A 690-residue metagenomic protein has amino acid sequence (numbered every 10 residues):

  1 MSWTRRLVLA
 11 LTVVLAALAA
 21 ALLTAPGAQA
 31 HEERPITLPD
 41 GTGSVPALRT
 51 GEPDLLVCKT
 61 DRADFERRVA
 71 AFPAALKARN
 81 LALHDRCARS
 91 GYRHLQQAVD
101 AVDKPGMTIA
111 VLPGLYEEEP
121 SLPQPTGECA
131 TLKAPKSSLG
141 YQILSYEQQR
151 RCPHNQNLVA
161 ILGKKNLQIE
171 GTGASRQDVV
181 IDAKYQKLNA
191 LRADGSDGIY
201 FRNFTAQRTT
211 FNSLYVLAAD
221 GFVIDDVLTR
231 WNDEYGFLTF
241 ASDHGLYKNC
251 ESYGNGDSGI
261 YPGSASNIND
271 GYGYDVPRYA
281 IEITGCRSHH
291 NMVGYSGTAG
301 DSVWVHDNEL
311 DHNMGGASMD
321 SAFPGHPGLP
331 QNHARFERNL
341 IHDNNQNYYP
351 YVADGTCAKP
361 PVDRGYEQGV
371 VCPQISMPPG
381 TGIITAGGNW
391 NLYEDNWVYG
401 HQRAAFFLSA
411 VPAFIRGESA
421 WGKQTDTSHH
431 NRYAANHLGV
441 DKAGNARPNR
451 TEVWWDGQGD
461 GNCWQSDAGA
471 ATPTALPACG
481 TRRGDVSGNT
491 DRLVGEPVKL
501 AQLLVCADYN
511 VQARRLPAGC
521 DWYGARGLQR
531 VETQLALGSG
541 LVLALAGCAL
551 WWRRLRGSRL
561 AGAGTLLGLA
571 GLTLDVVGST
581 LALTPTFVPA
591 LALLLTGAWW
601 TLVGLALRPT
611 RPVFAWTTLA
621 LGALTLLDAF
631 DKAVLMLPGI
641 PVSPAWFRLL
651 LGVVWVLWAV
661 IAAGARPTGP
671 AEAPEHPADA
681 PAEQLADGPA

Functional and structural regions predicted by a protein language model:
S2-A30: Secretory targeting and sorting signals
H31, P53-D54, A63, D85-S90 (+3 more regions): Right-handed parallel beta-helix/beta-spiral solenoid domain characteristic of secreted/periplasmic
H31-G51, A82, L132, G355-D363 (+3 more regions): Acidic, glycine- and Ser/Thr-rich low-complexity intrinsically disordered tracts in extracellular/secreted proteins
A63-A110, N157-L158: Acidic Gly/Asp/Thr-rich repetitive segments characteristic of extracellular carbohydrate-active and adhesion proteins
P120-S121, K184-L191, T210-V216, D233-A241 (+9 more regions): Short glycine/acidic-rich loop motifs that flank beta-strands on beta-rich extracellular proteins
N166-Q177, D197-R208, D220-E234, D243-V293 (+8 more regions): Right-handed parallel beta-helix
G527-P670: Hydrophobic, aromatic-enriched alpha-helical segments typical of multi-pass transmembrane helices
G669-A690: Short, highly charged, low-complexity non-transmembrane loops/tails of multi-pass membrane proteins
